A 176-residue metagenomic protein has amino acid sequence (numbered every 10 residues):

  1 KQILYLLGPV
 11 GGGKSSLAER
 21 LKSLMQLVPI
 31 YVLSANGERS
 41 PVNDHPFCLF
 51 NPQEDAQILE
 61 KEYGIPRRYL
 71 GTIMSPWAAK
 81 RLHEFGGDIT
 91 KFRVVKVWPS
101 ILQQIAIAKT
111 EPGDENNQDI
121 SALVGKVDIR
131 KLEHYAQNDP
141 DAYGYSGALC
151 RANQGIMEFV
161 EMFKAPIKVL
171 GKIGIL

Functional and structural regions predicted by a protein language model:
K1-L176: Conserved ASCE/P-loop NTPase catalytic core
